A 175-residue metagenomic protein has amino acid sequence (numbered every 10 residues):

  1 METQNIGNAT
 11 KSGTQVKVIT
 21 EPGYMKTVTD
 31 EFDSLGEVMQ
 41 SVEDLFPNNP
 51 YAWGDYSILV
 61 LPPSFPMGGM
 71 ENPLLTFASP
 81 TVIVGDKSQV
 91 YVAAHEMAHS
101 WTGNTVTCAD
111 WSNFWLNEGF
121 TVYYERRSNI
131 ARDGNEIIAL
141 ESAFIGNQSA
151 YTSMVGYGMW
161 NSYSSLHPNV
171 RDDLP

Functional and structural regions predicted by a protein language model:
M1-K11: Structured beta-strand-rich cores of soluble
V18-P175: Hydrophobic alpha-helical and helix-loop surface patches within well-folded domains that function as non-catalytic
